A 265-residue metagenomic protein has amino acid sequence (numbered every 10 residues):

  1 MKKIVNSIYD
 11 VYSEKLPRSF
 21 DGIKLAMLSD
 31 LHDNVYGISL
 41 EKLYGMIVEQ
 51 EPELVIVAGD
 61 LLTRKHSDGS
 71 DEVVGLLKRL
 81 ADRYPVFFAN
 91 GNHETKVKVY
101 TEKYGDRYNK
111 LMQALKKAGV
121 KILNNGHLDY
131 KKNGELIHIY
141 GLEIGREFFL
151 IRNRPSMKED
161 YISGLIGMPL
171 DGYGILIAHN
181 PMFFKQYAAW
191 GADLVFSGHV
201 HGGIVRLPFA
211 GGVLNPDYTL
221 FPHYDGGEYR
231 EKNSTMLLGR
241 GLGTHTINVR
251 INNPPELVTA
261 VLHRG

Functional and structural regions predicted by a protein language model:
M1-V35: Acidic, histidine-bearing metal-coordination/catalytic regions of metal-dependent phosphoesterases
S13-A26, V120, H127-I139, P169-D171 (+2 more regions): Beta-strand-turn-beta hairpins that frame and shape the catalytic cleft of phosphate-ester-processing enzymes
L25-E41, L61-D71, T95-D106, F148-S156 (+2 more regions): Acidic/histidine-rich helix-loop elements that form or flank divalent-metal/phosphate-binding sites at the catalytic
M27-S29, L54-D60, P85-N92, L123-G126 (+3 more regions): Active-site neighborhood of phospho(di)ester-bond hydrolases with catalytic His/Asp-centered motifs
D33, L61-R64, N92-K96, L128-Y130 (+4 more regions): Solvent-exposed loop/turn segments at secondary-structure junctions within structured extracellular/periplasmic domains
S39-Y130: Core catalytic region of metal-dependent phosphoesterases/phosphodiesterases, especially metallo-beta-lactamase-like
K98-V120, H127, K132-G174, F184-K185 (+1 more regions): Binuclear metal-dependent hydrolase catalytic cores centered on His/Asp/Glu-rich metal-binding motifs
N180-V258: Conserved beta-sheet core of the metallophosphoesterase superfamily
